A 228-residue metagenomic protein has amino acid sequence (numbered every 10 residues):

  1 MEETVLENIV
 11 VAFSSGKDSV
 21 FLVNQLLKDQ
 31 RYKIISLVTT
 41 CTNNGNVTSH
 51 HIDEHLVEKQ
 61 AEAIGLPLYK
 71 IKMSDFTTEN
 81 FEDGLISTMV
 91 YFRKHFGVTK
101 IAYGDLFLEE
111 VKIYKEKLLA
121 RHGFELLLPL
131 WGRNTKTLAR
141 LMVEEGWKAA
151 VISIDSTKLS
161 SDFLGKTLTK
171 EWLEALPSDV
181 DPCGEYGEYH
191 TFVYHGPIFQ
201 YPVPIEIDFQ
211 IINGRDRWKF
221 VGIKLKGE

Functional and structural regions predicted by a protein language model:
E2-E228: Nucleotide-activated chemistry modules centered on ATP-dependent adenylation/adenylyltransferase
